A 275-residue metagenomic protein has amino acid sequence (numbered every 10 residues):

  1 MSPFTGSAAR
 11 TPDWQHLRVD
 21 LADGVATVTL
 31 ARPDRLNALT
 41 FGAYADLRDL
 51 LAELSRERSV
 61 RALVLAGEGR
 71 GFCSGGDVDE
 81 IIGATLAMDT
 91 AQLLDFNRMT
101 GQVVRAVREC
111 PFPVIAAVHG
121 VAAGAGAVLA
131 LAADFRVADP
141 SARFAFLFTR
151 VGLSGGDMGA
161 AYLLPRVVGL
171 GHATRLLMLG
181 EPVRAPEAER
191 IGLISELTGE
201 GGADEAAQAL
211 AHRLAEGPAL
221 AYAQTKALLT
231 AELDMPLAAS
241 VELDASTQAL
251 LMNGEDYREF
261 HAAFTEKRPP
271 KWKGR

Functional and structural regions predicted by a protein language model:
M1-A26, G180-P186, G201-E205, A209-R275: C-terminal alpha-helix plus adjacent terminal tail
M1-E68, R105: Conserved CoA-thioester-binding segment of acyl-CoA-metabolizing enzymes
V28, R32, L47, L65 (+5 more regions): Terminal peptide-recognition signature
A43-D46, F96-M99, L129, A203 (+1 more regions): Hydrophobic alpha-helical membrane-association signature
L50, M99-C110: Catalytic-core regions built around general acid/base machinery
G67-V103, A122, R150-L153, P236: Glycine- (often His-adjacent) and acidic-residue-rich active-site loop that binds/positions the CoA thioester
R105-Y222, S246, G254, E259-A262: Crotonase-fold acyl-CoA enzyme core
